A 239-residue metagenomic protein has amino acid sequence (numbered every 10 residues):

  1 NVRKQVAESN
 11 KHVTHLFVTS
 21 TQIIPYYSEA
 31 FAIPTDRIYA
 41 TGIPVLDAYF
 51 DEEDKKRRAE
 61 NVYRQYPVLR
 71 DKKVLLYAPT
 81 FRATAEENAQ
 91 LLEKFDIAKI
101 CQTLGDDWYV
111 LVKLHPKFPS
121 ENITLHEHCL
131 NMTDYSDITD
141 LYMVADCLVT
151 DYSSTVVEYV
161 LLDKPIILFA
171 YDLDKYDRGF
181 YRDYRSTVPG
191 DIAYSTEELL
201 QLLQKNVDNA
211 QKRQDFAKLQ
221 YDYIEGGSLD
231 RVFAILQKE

Functional and structural regions predicted by a protein language model:
N1-E52: Active-site and donor-binding regions of nucleotide-sugar-utilizing enzymes
K11-L16, Y109-V110, V144-C147, V188-G190: Short active-site oxyanion
T19-Q22, P116, Y152, S195: Helix N-cap/beta->alpha junction signal
I24-Y27, A85, K117-I123, D174-D177: Short, charged/polar "capping" segments at the starts of alpha-helices and the immediately preceding loops
I38, V45-N122, A193, L229-D230: Conserved catalytic-core segment of nucleotide-activated headgroup transferases in glycan assembly
P116-V157: Donor nucleotide-activated moiety binding/catalytic core segment of transferases that use nucleotide-activated donors
T124-L125, S154-Y221: Catalytic binding pocket for nucleotide-activated donors in carbohydrate/polymer assembly enzymes
E225-E239: C-terminal alpha-helical cap of glycosyltransferases
